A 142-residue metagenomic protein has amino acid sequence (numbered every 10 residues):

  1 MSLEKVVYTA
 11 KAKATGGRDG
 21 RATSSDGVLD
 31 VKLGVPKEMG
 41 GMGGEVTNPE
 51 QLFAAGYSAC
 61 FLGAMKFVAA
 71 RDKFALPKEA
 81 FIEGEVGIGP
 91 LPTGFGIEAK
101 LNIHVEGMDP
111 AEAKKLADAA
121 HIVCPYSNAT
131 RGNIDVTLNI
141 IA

Functional and structural regions predicted by a protein language model:
M1-A55, L62-A142: Extended beta-strand/beta-hairpin segments
